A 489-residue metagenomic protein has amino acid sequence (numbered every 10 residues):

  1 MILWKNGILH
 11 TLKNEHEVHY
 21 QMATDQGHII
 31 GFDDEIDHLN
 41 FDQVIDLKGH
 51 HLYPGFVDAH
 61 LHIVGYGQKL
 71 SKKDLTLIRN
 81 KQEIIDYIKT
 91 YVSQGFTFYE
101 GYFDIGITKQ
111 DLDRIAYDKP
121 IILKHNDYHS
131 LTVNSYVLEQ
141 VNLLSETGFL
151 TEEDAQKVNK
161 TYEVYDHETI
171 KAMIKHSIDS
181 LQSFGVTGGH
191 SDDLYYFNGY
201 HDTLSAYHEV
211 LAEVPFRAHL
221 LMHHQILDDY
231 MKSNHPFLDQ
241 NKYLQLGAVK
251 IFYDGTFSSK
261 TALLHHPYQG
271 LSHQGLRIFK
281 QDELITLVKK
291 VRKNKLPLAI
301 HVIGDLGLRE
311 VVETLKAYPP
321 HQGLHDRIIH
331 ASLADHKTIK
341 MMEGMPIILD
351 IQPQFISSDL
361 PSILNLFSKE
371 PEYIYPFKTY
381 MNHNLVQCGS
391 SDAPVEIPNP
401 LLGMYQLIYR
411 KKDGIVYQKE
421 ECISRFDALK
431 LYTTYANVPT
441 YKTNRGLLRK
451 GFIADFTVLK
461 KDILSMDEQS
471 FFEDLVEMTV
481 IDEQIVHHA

Functional and structural regions predicted by a protein language model:
I2-K5, H10, N14-D25, I29-S233 (+6 more regions): Divalent metal-binding segments
K48, L138-S145, D228-G247, A334-P346: Short amphipathic alpha-helices and their capping/turn segments at secondary-structure boundaries
G49, N134, G185, L246 (+7 more regions): Conserved, mostly hydrophobic/aromatic
H62, Y243-T261, I347-I356: Non-cysteine beta-strand/loop elements that form the S-adenosyl-L-methionine
E213-G247, H325-A331, L364-L385: Phosphate/diphosphate-binding loops
K290-L298, L306-L308, V312-D326, A331 (+4 more regions): His/Asp/Glu-enriched, well-ordered alpha-helical/loop segment that forms or immediately abuts the divalent-metal
I463-Q469: Short, Lys/Arg- and Gly-enriched loop/turn segments at beta-strand edges
L475-A489: Short peripheral tails and domain-boundary helices/loops at the edges of structured domains
